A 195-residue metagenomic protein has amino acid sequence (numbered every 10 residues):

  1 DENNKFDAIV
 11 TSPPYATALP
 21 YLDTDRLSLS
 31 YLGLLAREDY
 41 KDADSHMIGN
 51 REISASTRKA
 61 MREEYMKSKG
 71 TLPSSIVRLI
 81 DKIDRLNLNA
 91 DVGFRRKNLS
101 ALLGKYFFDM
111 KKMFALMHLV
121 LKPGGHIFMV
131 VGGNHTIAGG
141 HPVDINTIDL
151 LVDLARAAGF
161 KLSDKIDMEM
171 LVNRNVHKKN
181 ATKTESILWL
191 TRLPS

Functional and structural regions predicted by a protein language model:
D1-V10, Y15-F128, H135-S195: Class I S-adenosyl-L-methionine-dependent methyltransferase catalytic core
